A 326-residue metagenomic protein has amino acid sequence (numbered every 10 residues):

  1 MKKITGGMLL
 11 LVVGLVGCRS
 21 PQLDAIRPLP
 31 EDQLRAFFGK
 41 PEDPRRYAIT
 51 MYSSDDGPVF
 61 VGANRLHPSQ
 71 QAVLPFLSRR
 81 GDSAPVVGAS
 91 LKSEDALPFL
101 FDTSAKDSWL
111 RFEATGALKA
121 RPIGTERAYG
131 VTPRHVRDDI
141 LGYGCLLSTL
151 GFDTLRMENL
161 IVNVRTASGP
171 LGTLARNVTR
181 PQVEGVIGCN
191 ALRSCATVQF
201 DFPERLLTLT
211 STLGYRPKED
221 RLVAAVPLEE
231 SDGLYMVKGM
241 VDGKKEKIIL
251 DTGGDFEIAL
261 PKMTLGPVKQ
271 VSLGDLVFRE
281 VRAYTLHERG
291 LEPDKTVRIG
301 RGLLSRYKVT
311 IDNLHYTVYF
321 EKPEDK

Functional and structural regions predicted by a protein language model:
K2-L9: Sec-dependent signal peptide recognition, specifically the positively charged N-region followed immediately by
L10-C18: Hydrophobic h-region of N-terminal signal peptides that target proteins for export in Gram-negative bacteria
C18-K326: Pepsin/retropepsin-fold aspartyl endopeptidases
